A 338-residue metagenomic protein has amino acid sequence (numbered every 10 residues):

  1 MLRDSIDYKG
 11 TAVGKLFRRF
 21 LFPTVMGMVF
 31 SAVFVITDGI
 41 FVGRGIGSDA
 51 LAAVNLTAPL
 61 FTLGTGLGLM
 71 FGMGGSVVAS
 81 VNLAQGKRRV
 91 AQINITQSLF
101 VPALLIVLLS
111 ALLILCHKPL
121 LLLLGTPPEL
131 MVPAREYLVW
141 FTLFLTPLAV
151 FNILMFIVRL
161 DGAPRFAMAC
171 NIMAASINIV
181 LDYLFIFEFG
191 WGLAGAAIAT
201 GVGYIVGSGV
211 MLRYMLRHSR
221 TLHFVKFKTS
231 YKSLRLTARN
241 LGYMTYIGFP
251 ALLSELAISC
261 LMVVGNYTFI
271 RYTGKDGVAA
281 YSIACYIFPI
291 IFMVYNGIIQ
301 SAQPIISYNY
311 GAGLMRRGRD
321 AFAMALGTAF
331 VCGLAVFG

Functional and structural regions predicted by a protein language model:
M1-L21, T200, M211-I258: Interhelical loop/hinge segments that connect adjacent transmembrane helices in multipass membrane
K15-S80, Y246-I270: Signature of the first transmembrane helix
L21-T24, M28, N55-A58, P102 (+8 more regions): Residue-level recognition of transmembrane alpha-helices in multi-pass small-molecule transporters/permeases
G27, L105, L109, L113 (+9 more regions): Alpha-helical transmembrane segments of multipass membrane proteins
V33-L51, L121-P128, L184-W191, L252 (+3 more regions): Helix-terminus/linker motif at the lipid-water interface of multi-pass membrane proteins
L51-A111, L148-A167, A280-G338: Small-residue-rich hydrophobic transmembrane alpha-helices
L108-V139, A335-G338: Short membrane-interface helical motifs at transmembrane helix boundaries in multi-pass membrane transporters
A175-G209, G338: Membrane-interface helix-loop junctions in multi-pass transport and translocation proteins
